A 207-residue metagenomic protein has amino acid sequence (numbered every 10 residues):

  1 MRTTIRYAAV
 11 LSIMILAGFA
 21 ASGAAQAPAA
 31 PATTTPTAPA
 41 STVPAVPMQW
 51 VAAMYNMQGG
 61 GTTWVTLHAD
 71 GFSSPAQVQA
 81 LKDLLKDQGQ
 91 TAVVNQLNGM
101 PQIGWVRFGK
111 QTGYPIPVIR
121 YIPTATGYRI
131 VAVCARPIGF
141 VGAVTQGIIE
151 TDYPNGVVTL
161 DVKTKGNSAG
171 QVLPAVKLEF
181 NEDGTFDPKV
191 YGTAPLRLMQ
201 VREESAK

Functional and structural regions predicted by a protein language model:
M1-R6: Positively charged n-region of N-terminal signal peptides that target proteins for export
A8-G18: Bacterial N-terminal signal peptides
A17-A20, L97: Ubiquitous "structural anchor" signal
A20-A29: Boundary at the C-terminal end of the N-terminal hydrophobic targeting segment
T34-K207: Long, low-hydrophobicity ectodomains and other hydrophilic envelope-associated domains
